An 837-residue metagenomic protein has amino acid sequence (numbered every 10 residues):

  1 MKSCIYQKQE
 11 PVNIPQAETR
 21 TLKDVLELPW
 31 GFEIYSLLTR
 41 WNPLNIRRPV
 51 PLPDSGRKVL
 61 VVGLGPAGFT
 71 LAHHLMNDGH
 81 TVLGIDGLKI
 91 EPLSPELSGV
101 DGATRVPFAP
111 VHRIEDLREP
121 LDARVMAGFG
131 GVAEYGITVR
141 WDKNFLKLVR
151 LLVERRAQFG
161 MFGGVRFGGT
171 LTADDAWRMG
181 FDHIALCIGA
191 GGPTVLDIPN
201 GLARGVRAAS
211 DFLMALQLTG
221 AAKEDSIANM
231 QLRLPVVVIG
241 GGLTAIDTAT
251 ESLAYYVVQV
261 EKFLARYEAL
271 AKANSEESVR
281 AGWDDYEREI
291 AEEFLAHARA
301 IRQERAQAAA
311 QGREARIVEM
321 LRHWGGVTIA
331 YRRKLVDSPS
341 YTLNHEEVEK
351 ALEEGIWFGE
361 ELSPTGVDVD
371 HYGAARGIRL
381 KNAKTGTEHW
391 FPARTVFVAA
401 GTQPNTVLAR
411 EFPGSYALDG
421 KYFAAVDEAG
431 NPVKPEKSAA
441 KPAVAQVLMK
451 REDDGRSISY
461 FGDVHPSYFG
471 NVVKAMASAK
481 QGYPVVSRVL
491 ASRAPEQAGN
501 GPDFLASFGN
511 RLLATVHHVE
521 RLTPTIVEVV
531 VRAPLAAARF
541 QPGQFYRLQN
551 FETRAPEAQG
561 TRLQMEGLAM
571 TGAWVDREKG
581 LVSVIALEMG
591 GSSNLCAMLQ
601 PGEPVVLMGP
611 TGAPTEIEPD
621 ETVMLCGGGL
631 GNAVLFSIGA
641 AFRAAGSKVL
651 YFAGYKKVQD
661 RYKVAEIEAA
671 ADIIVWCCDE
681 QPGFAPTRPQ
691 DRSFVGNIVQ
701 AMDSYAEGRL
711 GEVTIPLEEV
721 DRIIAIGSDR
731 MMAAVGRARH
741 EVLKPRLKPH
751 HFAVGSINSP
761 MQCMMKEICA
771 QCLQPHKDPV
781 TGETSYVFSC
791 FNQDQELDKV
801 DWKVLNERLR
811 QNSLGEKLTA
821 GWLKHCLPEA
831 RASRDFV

Functional and structural regions predicted by a protein language model:
M1-D54, E134-G136, R140, V153 (+4 more regions): Glycine/serine-rich phosphate-binding loop and adjoining beta1-alpha1 elements at the start of nucleotide-handling
M1-G130, D142, H183, G192 (+2 more regions): Fe-S ferredoxin-like electron-transfer domains and their immediately adjacent linker/connector regions across
L26, W30-L52, G169, P193-A315 (+1 more regions): Glycine-rich dinucleotide-binding loop and its adjacent helix/turn
L121-F129, I137-T172, M179-I188, V257-G420 (+3 more regions): A Rossmann-like FAD-binding core segment of flavoenzymes
R204-L232, V367-G373, T387-E388, P392-S467 (+1 more regions): FAD-site-proximal beta/loop scaffold in flavoenzymes
A245, F461-V489: A conserved FAD-binding loop/helix module that cradles the flavin
R511-P601: Ferredoxin-reductase
Q659-V837: Reductase modules of NAD(P)H-dependent flavoproteins
